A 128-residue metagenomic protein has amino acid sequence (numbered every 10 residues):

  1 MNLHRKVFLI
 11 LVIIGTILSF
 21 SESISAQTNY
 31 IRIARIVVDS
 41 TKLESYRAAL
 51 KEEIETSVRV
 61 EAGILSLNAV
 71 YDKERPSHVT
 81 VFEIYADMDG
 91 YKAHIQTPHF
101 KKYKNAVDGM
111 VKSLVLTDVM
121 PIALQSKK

Functional and structural regions predicted by a protein language model:
N2-L9, G15-I31, N68-R75, K104-K128: Glycine-rich beta-strand-turn "strand-cap" elements at beta-sheet edges
H4, L43, R47, T97-F100 (+1 more regions): Short, structured helix-loop boundary elements
I31-V60, S66-V70: N-terminal targeting signals for Sec/Tat export/insertion, comprising classic cleavable signal peptides
R35-V38, Y85, M120: Short, histidine-centered active-site or binding-site loop motifs used for metal coordination, general acid-base
D39-K42, R75, D87: Acidic/polar helix N-cap motif
E52, T56-S66, I84-D118: An amphipathic, aromatic/His-enriched active-site/gating alpha helix that lines ligand/cofactor pockets
H78: Short glycine-/small-residue motifs
